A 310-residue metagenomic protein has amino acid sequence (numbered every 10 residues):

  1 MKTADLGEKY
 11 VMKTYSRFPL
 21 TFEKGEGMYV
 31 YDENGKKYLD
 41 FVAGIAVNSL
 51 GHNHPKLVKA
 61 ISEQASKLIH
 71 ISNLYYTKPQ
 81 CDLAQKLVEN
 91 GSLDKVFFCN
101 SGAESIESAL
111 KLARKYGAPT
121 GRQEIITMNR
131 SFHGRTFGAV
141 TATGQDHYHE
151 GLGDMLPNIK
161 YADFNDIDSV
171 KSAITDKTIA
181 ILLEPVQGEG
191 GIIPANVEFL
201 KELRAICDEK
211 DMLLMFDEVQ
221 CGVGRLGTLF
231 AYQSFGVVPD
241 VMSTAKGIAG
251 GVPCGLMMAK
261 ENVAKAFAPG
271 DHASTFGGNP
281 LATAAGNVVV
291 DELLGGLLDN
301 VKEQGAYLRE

Functional and structural regions predicted by a protein language model:
M1-E310: Conserved N-terminal phosphate-binding loop of PLP-dependent enzymes in the Aspartate aminotransferase
